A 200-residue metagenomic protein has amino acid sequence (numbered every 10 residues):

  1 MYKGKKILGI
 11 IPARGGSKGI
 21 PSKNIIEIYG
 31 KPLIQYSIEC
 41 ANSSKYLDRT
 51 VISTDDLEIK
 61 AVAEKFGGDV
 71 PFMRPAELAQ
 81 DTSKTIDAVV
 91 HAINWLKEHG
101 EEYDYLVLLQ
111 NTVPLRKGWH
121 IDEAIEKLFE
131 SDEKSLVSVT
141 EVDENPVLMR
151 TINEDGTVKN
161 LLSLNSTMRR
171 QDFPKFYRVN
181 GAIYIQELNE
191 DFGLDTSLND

Functional and structural regions predicted by a protein language model:
K3-S53: N-terminal glycine-rich phosphate-binding loop and ensuing alpha1 helix
G9, I52, L108, S135-S138: Structural beta-sheet core signal
R14, Q110, T140-E141: Histidine-centered beta-alpha loop that forms part of the nucleotide-sugar donor binding/catalytic region in diverse
L47, E101-Y103, E130-E133: Short, high-confidence coil segments that cap the C-terminus of an alpha-helix and link into the following beta-strand
S53-T54, I185: Short beta-strand scaffold positions
L57-V107, R116-W119, E123: Short phosphate-binding loop-to-helix
D87, P114-N199: Conserved core of the sugar-phosphate nucleotidyltransferase
